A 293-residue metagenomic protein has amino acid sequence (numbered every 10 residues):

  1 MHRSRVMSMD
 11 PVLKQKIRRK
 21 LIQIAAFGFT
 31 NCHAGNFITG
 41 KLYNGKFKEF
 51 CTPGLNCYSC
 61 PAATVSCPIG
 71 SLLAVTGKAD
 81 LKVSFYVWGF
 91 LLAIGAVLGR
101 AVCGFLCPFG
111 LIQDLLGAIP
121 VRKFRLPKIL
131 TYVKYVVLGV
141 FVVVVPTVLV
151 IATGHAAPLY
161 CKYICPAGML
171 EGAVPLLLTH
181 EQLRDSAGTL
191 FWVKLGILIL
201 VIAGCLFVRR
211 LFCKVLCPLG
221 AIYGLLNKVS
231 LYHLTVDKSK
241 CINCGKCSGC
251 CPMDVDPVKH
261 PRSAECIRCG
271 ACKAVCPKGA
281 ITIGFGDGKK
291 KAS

Functional and structural regions predicted by a protein language model:
M1-D254, V258, A264-S293: Non-ligating segments of multi-cofactor redox enzymes
